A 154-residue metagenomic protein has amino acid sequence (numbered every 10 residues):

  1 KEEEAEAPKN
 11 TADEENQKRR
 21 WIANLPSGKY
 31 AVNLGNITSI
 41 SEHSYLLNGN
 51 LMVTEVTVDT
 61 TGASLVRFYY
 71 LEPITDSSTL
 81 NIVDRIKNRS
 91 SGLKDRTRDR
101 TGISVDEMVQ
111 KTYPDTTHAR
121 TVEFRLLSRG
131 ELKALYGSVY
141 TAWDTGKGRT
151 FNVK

Functional and structural regions predicted by a protein language model:
K1-K154: Eukaryotic intrinsically disordered, low-complexity regulatory linkers and tails enriched in Ser/Thr/Pro
